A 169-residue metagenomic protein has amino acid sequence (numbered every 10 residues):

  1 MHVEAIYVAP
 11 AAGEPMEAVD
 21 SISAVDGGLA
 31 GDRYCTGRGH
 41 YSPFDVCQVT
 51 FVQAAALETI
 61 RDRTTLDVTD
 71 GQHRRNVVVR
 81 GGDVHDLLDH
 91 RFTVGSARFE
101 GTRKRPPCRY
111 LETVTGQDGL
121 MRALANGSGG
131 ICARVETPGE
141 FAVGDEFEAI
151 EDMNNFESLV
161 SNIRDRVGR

Functional and structural regions predicted by a protein language model:
M1-R169: Metal-cofactor-dependent catalytic cores
